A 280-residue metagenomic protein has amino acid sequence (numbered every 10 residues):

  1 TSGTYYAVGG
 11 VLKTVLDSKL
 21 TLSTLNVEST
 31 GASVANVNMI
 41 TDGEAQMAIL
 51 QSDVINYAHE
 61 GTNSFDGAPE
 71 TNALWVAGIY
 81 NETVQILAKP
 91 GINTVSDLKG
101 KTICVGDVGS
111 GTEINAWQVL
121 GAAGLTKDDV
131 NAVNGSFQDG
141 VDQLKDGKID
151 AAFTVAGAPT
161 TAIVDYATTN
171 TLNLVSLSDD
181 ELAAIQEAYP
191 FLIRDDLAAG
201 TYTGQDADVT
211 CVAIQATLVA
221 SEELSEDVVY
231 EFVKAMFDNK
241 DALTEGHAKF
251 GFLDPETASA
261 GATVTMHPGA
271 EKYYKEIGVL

Functional and structural regions predicted by a protein language model:
T1-K19, S23-V27, N81-D146, A260 (+2 more regions): Bilobed "Venus flytrap"/periplasmic-binding protein-like clamshell domains and structurally analogous long
G10-T14, N26-G67, N93, Q138-Q143 (+1 more regions): Pocket-flanking alpha-helical
K13-T21, T41-A45, E60, G91 (+6 more regions): Sec-exported extracytoplasmic/periplasmic mature domains
L22, A32-A35, D42-A45, E70-T71 (+4 more regions): Extracytoplasmic
N26, Q46-Q51, W75, Q85-L87 (+4 more regions): Structural recognition of the beta-strand scaffold that forms the well-ordered cores of secreted hydrolase catalytic
S52-V54, T62-S64, K127-V219, L224: Pocket-lining segment of extracytoplasmic ligand-binding domains
Y57-G61, T71-G78: Short beta-strand-centered segments that line the small-molecule binding cleft or hinge of alpha/beta clamshell
V209-L280: Segments of small-molecule ligand-sensing domains
